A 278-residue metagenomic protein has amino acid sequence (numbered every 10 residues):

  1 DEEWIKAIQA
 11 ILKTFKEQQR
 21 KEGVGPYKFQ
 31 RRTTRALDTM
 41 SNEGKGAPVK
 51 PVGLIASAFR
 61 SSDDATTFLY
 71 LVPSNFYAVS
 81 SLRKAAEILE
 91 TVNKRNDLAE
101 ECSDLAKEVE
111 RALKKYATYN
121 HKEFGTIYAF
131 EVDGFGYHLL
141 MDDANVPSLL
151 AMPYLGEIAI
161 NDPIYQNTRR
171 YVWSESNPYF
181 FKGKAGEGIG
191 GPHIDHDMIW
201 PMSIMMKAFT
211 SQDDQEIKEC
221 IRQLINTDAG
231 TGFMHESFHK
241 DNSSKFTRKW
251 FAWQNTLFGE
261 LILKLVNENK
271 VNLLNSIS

Functional and structural regions predicted by a protein language model:
D1, T67-L71, T247, F251: Alpha-helix N-cap/helix-initiation motif
D1-Q9, G23-V24, L89-D104, G156-R170 (+2 more regions): Structural helix-adjacent loops and short alpha-helical linkers that scaffold large soluble proteins
E3-K6, K16-A36, N42-G44, Q223-W250: Helix-terminus loop motifs that line ligand-binding clefts
K6-K16, S80-R83, E87: A broadly conserved amphipathic alpha-helix scaffold signal in soluble, globular proteins
L12-V79, V92, E100-W200: Extended ligand-binding clefts on enzyme/binding-domain cores
V79, R83-A86, A99, A106 (+2 more regions): Heptad-repeat amphipathic alpha-helical coiled-coil interaction surface used for oligomerization/assembly
A85-I88, A112, Y116, L155 (+2 more regions): Generic, well-ordered alpha-helical scaffold segments in large soluble proteins
L139-A159, H196-S278: C-terminal capping/lid segments that line or modulate ligand- or cofactor-binding pockets
